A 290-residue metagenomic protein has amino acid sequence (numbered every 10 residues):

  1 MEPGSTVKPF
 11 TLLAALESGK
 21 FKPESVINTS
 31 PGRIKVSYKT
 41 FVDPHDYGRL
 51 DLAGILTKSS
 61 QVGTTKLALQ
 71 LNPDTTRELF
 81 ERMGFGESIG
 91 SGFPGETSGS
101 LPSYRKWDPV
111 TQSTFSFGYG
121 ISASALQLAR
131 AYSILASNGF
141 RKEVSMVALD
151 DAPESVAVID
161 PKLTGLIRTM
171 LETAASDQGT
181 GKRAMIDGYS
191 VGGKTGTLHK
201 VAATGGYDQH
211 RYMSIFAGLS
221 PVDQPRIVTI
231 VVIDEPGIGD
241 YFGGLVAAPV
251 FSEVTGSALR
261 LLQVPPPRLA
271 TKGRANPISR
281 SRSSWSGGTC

Functional and structural regions predicted by a protein language model:
M1-G4, F10-P236, G243, T289-C290: Beta-lactam-recognizing serine transpeptidase/beta-lactamase-like catalytic domain environment
A152-S155, R168, L245-C290: Short, gly/Ser/Thr-rich active-site loops of penicillin-recognizing serine hydrolases
G237-G239, R260: Short beta-strands and strand-coil junctions in structured, solvent-facing domains, enriched
